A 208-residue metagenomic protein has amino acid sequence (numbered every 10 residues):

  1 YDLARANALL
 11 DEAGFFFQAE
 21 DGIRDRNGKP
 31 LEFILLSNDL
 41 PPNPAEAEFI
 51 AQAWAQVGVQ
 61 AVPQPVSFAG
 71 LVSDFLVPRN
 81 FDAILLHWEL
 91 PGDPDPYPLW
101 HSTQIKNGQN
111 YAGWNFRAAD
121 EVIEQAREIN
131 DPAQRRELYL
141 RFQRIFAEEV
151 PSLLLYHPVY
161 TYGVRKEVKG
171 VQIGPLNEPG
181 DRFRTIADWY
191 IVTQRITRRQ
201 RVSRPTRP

Functional and structural regions predicted by a protein language model:
L3-I34: Immediate post-signal peptide segment of exported/extracytoplasmic ligand-binding proteins
L3-N7, P41-A51, V72-P208: Detector for C-terminal structural segments
Q18-R24, P63-P65, Q134, L138 (+1 more regions): Surface-exposed patches in mature extracellular/periplasmic domains of secreted proteins
N27-K29, S67, Y160: Short, conserved alpha-helical segments within structured domains
P30-D39, A61-Q64, D82: Short, well-ordered beta-strand elements
G58: Short glycine-rich hinge loops at helix-strand junctions in the catalytic core of two-component histidine kinases
P63-D74: Short helix-initiation/N-cap motifs at beta->coil->alpha
